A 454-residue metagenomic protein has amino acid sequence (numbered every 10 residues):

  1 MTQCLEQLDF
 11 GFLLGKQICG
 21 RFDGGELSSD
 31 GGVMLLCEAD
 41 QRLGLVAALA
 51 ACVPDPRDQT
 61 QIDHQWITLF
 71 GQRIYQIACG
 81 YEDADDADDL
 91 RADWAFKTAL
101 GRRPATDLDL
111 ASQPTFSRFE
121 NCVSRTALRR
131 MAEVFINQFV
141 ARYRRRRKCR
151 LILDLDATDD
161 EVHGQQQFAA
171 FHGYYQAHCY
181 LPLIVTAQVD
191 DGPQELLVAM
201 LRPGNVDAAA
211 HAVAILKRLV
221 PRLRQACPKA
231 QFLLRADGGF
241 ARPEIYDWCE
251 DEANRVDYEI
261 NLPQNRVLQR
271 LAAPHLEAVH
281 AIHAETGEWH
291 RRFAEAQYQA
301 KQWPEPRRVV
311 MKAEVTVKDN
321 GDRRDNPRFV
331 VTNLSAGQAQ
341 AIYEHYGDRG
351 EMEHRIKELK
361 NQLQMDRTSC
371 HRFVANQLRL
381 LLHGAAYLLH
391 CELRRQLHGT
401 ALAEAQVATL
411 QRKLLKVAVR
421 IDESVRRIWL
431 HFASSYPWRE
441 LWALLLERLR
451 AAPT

Functional and structural regions predicted by a protein language model:
M1-D207, H211-A226, R394, V417-T454: Dynamic "connector" segments at or just before major functional cores
Q3-F22, D257-N361, L444-T454: An anionic, glycine-rich sequence signature occurring as long contiguous blocks
A39, Q338-L378, L382-L393: Short amphipathic alpha-helical "interface-anchor" segments enriched in bulky aromatics
A39, Q72-R73, D86-A87, S112 (+9 more regions): Short, conserved catalytic/metal-binding motifs centered on acidic residues
Q59-T68, N320-G321, C370-L380: Structural motif
T158-D160, R202-G204, P263-N265, T316 (+7 more regions): Short, glycine-/Ser/Thr-/acidic-enriched flexible segments
V206-V267: Domain-level cores of phosphate- or acyl-group-handling catalytic modules
E392-K416: Conserved nucleotidyltransferase catalytic core and NTase-mimicking acidic/glycine-rich helix/loop elements in nucleic
